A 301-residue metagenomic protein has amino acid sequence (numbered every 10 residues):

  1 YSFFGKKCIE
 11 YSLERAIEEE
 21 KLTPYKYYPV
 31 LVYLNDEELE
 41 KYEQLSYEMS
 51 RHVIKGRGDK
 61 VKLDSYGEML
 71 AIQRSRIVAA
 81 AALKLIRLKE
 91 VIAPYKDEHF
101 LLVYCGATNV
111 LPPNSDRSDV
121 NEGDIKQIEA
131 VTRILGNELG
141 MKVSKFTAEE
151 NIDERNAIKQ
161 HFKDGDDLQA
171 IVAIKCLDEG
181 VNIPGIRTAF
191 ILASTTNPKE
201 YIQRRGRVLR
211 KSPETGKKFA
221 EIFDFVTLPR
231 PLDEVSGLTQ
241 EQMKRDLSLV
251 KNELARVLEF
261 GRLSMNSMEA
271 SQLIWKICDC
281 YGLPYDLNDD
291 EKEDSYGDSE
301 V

Functional and structural regions predicted by a protein language model:
Y1-K26: Post-DEXD/H (motif II) to motif III coupling segment of the RecA-like Helicase ATP-binding lobe
R15-E18, Y33-D36, T108-V110, N151 (+4 more regions): Conserved nucleotide-binding/hydrolysis micro-motifs of P-loop NTPases
Y28-T132: Conserved strand-helix element at the start of the C-terminal RecA-like helicase core
L102, D124-D178: Conserved helicase ATPase core of P-loop NTP-dependent helicases/translocases
N109-K126, L232-K251: Short, flexible/disordered intra-domain loops and linkers
V172-I174, E179-T195, E200-R207, F219-F225: A short beta-strand element within the Helicase C-terminal
R207-R245: Conserved segment of the helicase C-terminal RecA-like domain
E234-V301: Long, largely alpha-helical accessory region at the distal end of helicase-like NTP-driven motors
